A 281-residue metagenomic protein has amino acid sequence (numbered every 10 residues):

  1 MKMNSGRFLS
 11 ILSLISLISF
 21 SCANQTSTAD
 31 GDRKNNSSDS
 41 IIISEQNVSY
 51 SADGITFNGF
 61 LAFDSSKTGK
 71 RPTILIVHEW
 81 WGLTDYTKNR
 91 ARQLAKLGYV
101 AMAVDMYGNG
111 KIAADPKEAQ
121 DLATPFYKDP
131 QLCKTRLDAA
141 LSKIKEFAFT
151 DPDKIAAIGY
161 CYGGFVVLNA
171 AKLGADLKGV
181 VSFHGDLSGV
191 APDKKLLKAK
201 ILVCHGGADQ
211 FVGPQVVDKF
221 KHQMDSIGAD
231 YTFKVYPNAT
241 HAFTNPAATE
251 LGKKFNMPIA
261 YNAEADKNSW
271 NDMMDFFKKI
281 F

Functional and structural regions predicted by a protein language model:
M1-S10: Bacterial N-terminal signal peptides that target proteins for export
I18-S21: C-terminal motif of bacterial Sec signal peptides marking the signal peptidase cleavage site
A23-Q25: Bacterial signal peptide processing site
T28-I42, N47-F149, P246-A260: Serine-hydrolase catalytic machinery in alpha/beta-hydrolase-like enzymes
R90, G213-Q223: Short alpha-helix in the alpha/beta-hydrolase fold that links the catalytic acid
L137-K198: Primarily recognizes the serine-hydrolase "nucleophile elbow" in alpha/beta-hydrolase and SGNH/GDSL folds
V203-H205, D209: Short beta-strand/loop motif that positions the catalytic acidic residue of the alpha/beta-hydrolase fold
I227-F281: C-terminal catalytic histidine-bearing segment of alpha/beta-hydrolase fold enzymes
